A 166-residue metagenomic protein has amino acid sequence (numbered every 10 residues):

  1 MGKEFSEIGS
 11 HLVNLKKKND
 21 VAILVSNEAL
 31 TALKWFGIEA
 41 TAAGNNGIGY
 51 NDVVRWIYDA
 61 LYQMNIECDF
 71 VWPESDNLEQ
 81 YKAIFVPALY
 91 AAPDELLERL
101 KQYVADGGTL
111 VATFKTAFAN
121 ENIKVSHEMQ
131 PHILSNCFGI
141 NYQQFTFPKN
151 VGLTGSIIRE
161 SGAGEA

Functional and structural regions predicted by a protein language model:
M1-A166: Carbohydrate-binding surfaces of carbohydrate-active enzymes
